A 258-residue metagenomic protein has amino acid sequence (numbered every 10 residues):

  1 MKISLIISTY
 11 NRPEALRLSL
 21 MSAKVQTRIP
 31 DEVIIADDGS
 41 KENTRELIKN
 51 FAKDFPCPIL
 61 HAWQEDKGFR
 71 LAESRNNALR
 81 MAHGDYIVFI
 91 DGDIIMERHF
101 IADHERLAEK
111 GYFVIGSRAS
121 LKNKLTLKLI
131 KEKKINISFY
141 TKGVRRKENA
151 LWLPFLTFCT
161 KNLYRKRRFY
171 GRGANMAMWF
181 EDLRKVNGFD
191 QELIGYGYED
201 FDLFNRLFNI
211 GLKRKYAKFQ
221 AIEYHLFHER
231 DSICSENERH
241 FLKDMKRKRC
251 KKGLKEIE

Functional and structural regions predicted by a protein language model:
K2-S4, E32, D202: Cell-envelope/extracellular polymer assembly enzymes that use nucleotide-activated donors
R17, E42-N50, H99: Acidic helix N-cap motif at the loop->helix transition within catalytic regions of sugar-transfer enzymes
M21-P30: Short, acidic, metal-binding catalytic loop of nucleotide-sugar glycosyltransferases
I29, D37-I48, G68, I94: A conserved acidic beta->alpha catalytic loop
E65-A82, H99: Glycine-rich, basic loop-to-helix element that forms the pyrophosphate-binding segment of sugar-nucleotide handling
I87: Short aromatic/hydrophobic "clamp" motif used to bind/position activated sugar donors
H99-Y140: Conserved donor NDP-sugar-binding/catalytic core segment of glycosyltransferases
G171, N175-N187, I194-K213, K218: A short, conserved alpha-helix in the catalytic core of glycosyltransferases
